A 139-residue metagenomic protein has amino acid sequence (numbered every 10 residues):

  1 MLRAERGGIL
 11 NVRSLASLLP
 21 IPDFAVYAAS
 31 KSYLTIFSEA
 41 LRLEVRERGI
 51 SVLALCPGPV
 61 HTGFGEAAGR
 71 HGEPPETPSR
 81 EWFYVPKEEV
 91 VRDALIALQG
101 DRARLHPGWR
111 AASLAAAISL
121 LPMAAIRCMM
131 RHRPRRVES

Functional and structural regions predicted by a protein language model:
M1-E5: A short helix-coil junction within the Rossmann-fold of NAD(P)-dependent oxidoreductases
S14: Residue(s) in the substrate-gating loop at a strand-loop-helix junction that position the organic substrate next
S17-L19: Conserved catalytic-site region of short-chain dehydrogenase/reductase
I21-A25: Active-site loop immediately N-terminal to the catalytic Tyr-X3-Lys motif of short-chain dehydrogenase/reductase
Y27, T35: Catalytic tyrosine of NAD(P)H-dependent dehydrogenase/reductases that use a Tyr as the general acid/base
S30: Active-site helix of classical SDR
L43-R110: SDR active-site lid
D101-R136: A transmembrane-helix-recognition feature enriched in membrane-embedded lipid enzymes and envelope glyco-/phospholipid
